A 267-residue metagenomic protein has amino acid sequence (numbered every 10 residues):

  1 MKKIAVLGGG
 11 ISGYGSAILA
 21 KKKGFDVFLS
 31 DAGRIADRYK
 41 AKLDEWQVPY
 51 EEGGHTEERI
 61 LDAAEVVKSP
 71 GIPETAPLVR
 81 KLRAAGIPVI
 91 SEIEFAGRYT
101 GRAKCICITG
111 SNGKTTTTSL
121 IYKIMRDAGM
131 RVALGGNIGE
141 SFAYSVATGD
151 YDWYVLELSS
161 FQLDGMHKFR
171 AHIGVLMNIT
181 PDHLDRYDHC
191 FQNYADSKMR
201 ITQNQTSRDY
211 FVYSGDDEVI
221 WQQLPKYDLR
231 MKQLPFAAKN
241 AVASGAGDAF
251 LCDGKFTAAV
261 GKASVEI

Functional and structural regions predicted by a protein language model:
M1-K3, I35-D37, A41, Q47-E52 (+7 more regions): Generic structural signal for short, solvent-exposed loop/turn connectors between secondary structure elements
M1-S91, F95: N-terminal leader/targeting and accessory segments in enzymes
K2, L7-G9, D188-A195, K232-I267: Adenine nucleotide phosphate-binding catalytic loops in nucleotide-utilizing enzymes
G9, D31-A32, S111, N137 (+1 more regions): Cofactor-binding loop segments of dinucleotide-utilizing enzymes, especially the Rossmann-like FAD- and NAD(P)+-binding
K21-K22, E58-L61, P70-G215, V219-M231: Phosphate-binding loop of NTP-binding sites
V27-D31, A133-L134, V155, P235: Short beta-strand "acidic-cap" motif of Rossmann-like dinucleotide-binding folds
R34, S91, D182, T206 (+1 more regions): Short, solvent-exposed coil/turn linker segments
A63-S69, K104-G110, V242-A258: Short, surface-exposed amphipathic charged segments that create phosphate/polyanion-binding patches used for binding
